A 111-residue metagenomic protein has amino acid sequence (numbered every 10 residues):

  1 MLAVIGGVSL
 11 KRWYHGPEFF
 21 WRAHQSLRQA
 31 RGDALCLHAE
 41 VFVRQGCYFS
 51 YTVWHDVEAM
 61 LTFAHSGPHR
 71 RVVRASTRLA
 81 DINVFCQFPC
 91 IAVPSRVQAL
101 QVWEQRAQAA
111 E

Functional and structural regions predicted by a protein language model:
M1-C47, L61-T62, N83-E111: Short S/T/G/P-rich N-terminal loop/turn motif that feeds into the first structured element of a domain
V57-F85: An amphipathic, aromatic/His-enriched active-site/gating alpha helix that lines ligand/cofactor pockets
